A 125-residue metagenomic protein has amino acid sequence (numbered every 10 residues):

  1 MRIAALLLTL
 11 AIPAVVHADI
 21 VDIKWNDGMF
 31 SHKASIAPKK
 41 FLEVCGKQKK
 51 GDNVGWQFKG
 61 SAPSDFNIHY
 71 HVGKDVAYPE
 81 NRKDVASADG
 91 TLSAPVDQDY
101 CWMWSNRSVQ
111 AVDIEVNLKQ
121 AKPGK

Functional and structural regions predicted by a protein language model:
A5-L6, V16: Cleavable N-terminal signal peptides
L6-L8, S61: Short helix-onset patch at the extreme N-terminus, typifying the N->h transition of secretory signal peptides
A11-V15: N-terminal signal peptide c-region/cleavage motif recognized by signal peptidases
A18-K125: Acidic, Ser/Thr/Pro
